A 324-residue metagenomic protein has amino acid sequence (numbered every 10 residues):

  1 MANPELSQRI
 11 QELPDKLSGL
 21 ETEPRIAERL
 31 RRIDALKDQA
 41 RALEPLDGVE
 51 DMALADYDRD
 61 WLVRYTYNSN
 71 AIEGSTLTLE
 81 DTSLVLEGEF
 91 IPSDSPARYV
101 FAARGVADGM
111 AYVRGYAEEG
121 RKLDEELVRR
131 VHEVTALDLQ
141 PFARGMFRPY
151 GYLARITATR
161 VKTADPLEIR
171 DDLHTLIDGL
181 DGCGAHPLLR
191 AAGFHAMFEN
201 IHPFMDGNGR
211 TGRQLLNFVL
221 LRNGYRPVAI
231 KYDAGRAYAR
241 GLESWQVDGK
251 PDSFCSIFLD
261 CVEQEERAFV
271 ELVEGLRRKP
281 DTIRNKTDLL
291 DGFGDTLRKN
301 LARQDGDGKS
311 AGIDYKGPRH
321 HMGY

Functional and structural regions predicted by a protein language model:
M1-D206, R210-Y324: FIC/Doc superfamily catalytic core
